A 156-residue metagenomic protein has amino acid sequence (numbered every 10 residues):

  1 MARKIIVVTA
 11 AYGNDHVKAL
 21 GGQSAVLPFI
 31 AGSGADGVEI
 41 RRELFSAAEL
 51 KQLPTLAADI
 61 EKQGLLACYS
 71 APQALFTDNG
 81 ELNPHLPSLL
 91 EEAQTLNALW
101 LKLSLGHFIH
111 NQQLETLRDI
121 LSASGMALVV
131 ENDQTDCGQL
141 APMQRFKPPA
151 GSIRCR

Functional and structural regions predicted by a protein language model:
M1-Q94: N-terminal pre-domain/capping segments
L27, A57, L90, L114-R118 (+1 more regions): Short amphipathic alpha-helical segments and helix-helix/interface helices
G37-V38, D119-R156: Acidic/histidine-rich catalytic cores of soluble enzymes
V38-E39, C68, L101-L103, L128: Hydrophobic residues within beta-strands of alpha/beta enzymes
L44, P72-L75, G106-H110, Q134-D136: Short beta->alpha connector loops
S46-A57, H107-I120, Q139: Active-site-adjacent beta->alpha loops and helix N-cap segments on the catalytic face of soluble alpha/beta enzymes
Q63-L65, A98, M126: A short helix->loop->beta-strand "cap" motif at the edges of active sites that frequently abuts
L89-Q112, V129-D133: Active-site groove signature of glycoside hydrolases
